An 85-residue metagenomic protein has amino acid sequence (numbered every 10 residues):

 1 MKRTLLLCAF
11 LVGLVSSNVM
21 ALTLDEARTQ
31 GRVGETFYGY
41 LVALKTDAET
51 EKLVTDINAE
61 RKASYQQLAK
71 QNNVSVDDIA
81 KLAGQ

Functional and structural regions predicted by a protein language model:
M1-L7: Positively charged n-region of N-terminal signal peptides that target proteins for export
K2, M20-Q85: Anionic, Ser/Thr-rich low-complexity intrinsically disordered regions
L11-V12: Repetitive helical segments and hydrophobic/amphipathic motifs
S16-N18: N-terminal signal peptide c-region/cleavage motif recognized by signal peptidases
